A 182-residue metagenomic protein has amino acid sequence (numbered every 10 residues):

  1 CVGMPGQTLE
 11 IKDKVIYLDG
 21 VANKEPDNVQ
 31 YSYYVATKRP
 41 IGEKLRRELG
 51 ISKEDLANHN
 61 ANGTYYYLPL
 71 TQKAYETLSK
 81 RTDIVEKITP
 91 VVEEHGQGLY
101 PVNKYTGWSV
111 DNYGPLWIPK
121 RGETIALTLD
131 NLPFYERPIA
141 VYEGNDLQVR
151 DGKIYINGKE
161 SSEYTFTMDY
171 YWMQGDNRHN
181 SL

Functional and structural regions predicted by a protein language model:
C1-L182: Extended hydrophobic leader/signal-anchor segments used for secretion and membrane insertion
